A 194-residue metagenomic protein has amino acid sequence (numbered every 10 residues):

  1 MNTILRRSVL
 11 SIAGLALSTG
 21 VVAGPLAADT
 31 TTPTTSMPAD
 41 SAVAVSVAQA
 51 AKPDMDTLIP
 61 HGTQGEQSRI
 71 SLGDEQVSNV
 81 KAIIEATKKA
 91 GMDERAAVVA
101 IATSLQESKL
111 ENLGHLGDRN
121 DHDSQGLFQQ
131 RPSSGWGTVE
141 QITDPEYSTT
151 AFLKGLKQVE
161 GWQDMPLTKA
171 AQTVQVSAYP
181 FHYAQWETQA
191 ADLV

Functional and structural regions predicted by a protein language model:
M1-T31: Secretory targeting and sorting signals
A16-L17, V22-A28, D54-P60, H182-Q185 (+1 more regions): Extracellular low-complexity, O-glycosylation-prone Ser/Thr/Pro/Gly-rich "stalks" and linkers flanking catalytic
G20-A50: C-terminal region of N-terminal signal peptides and the immediate post-cleavage residues of exported proteins
D54-L105, K109: Export/targeting segments at the very N-terminus of extracytoplasmic proteins
G62-I70, S108-L167, V176: Peptidoglycan-targeting cell-wall enzymes and recognition modules
I70-S78, A90-V98, V139-Y147, D164-T168 (+1 more regions): Soluble non-cytosolic domains of exported or imported proteins
V77-I84, A97-I101, L127, E146-L153 (+2 more regions): Extracytoplasmic/secreted envelope proteins and their assembly/folding machinery, especially bacterial periplasmic
T87-E94, S104-G114, L156-Q163, A178-H182 (+1 more regions): Sec/Tat-exported extracytoplasmic proteins
